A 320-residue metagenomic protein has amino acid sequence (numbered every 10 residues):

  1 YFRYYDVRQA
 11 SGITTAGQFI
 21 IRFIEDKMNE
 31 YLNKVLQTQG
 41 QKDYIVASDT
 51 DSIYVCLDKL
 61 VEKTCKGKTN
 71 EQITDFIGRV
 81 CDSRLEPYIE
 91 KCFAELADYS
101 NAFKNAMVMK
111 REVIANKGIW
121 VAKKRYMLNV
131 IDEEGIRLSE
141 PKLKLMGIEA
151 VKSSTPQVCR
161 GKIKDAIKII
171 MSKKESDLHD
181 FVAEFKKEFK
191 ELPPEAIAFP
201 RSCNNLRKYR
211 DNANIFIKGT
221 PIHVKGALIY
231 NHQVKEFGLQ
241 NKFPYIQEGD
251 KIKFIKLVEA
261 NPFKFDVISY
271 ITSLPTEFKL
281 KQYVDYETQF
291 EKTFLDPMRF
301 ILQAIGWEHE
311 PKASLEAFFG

Functional and structural regions predicted by a protein language model:
Y1-R3: Active-site cores of enzymes that catalyze phosphoryl transfer or operate on phosphate-rich substrates
D6, T14-S48, L57-G320: DNA-dependent DNA polymerase catalytic subunits
